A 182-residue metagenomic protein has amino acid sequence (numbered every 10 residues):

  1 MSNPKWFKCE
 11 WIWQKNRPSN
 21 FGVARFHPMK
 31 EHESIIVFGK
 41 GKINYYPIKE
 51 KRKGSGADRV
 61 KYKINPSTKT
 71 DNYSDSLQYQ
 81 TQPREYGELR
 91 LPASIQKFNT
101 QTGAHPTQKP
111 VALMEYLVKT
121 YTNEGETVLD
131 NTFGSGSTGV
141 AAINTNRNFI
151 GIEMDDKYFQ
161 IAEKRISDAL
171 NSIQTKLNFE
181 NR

Functional and structural regions predicted by a protein language model:
M1-I152, K157-I161, L177: Core catalytic lobe of class I
I166-R182: S-adenosyl-L-methionine
